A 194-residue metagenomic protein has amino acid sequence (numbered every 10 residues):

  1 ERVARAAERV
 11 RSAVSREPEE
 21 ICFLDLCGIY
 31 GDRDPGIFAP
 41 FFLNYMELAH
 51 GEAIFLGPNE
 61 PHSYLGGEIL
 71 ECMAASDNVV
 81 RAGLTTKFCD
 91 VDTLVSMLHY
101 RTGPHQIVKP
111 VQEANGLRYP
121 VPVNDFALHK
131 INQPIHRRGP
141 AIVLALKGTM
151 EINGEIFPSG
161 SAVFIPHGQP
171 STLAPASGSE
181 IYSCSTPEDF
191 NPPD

Functional and structural regions predicted by a protein language model:
E1-E8, D32, G36-E52, V80-L84 (+2 more regions): Fe(II)/2-oxoglutarate oxygenase catalytic core
E1-R16, F126-L128, L144, S179-D194: N-terminal non-catalytic cap/leader segment that marks the start of a structured domain
R2, S15-P35, G66-E68, Q133-S161: Glycine- and acidic-residue-biased ligand/ion/polar-headgroup-sensing regions
V14-A75: Acidic, glycine-rich loop-and-beta core segments that form the ion-binding/anion-interacting portion of active sites
L43, H50, P104-G139: A short glycine-rich, His/Asp/Glu-containing loop-to-beta-strand
L43-L56, E60-Y64, I131, I152-T172: Short acidic-glycine-tyrosine-enriched beta hairpin
E60-M73, D77, I156-P158, H167-P193: Ligand-binding loop in jelly-roll beta-barrel domains
G67-R118: C-terminal, non-catalytic macromolecule-binding modules
